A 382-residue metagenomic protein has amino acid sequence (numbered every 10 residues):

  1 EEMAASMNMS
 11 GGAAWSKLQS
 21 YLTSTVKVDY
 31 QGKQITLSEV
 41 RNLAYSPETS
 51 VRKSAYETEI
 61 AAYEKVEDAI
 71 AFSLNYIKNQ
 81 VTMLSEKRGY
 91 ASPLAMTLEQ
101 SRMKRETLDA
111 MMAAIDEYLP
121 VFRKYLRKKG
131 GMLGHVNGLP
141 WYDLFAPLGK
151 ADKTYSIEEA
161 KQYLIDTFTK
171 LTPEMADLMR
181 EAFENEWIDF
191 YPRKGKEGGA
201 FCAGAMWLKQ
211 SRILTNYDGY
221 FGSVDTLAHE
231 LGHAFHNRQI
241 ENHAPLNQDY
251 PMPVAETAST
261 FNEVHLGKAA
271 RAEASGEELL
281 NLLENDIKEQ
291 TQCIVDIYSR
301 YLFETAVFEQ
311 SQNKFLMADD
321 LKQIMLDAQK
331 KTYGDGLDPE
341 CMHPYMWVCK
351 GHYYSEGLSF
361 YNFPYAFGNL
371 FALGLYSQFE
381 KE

Functional and structural regions predicted by a protein language model:
E1, K27, R102, G131 (+7 more regions): C-terminal, non-catalytic "cap/extension" segments appended to globular domains
E1-E106, A110, A114-E117, Y163-M175 (+1 more regions): His/Asp/Glu-rich acidic catalytic environments and adjacent acidic regulatory segments
G89, D218-I240, S259, V264 (+2 more regions): Active-site recognition of the HExxH zinc-binding catalytic motif
K128-A176, R180, E184, C202 (+3 more regions): Long, K/E/R/D-enriched contiguous segments that form extended
D152-I157, M206-A228: Short pre-active-site segment immediately N-terminal to the catalytic Zn-binding motif
K153-Y155, I188-Q210: Catalytic zinc-binding patch centered on the HExxH motif and its immediate surroundings that defines zinc-dependent
T215, G222, E230, P245-M252: Conserved binding/catalytic microenvironments
P251-E278, N285-Q292, G368: Post-HExxH zinc-binding segment in Zn-dependent metallohydrolases
